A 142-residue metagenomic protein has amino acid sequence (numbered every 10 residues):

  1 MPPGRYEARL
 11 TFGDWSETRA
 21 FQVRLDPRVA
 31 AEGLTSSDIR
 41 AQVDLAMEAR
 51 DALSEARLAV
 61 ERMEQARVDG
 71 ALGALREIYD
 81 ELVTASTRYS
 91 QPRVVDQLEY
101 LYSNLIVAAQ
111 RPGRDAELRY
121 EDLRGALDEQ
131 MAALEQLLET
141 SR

Functional and structural regions predicted by a protein language model:
M1-P3: Signal that preferentially marks extracellular ectodomain short beta-strand elements of beta-sandwich modules
R5, F12, R19-F21, E48-R142: Mature extracytoplasmic or organellar-lumen-exposed domains after removal of signal/transit peptides
T18-E55: Low-complexity, Pro/Ser/Thr- and charge-rich linker/hinge segments at domain boundaries
